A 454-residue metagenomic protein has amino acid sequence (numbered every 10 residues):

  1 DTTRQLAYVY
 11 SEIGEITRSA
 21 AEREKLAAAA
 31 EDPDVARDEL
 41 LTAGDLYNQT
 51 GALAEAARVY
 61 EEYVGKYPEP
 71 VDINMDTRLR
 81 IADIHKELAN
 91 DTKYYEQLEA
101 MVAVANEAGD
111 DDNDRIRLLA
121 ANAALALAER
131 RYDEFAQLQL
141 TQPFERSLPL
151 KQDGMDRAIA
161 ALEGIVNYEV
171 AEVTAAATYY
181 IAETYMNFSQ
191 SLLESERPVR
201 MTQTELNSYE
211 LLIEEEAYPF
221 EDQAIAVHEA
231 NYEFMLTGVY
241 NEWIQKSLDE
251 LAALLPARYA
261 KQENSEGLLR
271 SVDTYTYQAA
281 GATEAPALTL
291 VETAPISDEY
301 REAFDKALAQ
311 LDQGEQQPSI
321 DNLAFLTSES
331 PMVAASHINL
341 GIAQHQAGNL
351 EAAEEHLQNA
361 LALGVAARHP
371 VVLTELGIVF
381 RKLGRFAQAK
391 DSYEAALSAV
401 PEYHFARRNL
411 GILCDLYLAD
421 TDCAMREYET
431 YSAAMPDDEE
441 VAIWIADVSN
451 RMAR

Functional and structural regions predicted by a protein language model:
T2, A36-E39, I73, A175 (+4 more regions): TPR alpha-solenoid repeat register
Q5, E39-T42, R80, Y180 (+4 more regions): Canonical tetratricopeptide repeat
Y8, D45, D83, E129 (+7 more regions): Residue-level recognition of tetratricopeptide repeat
S11, N48, K86, L311 (+3 more regions): Position-specific recognition of the canonical hydrophobic site in helix A of tetratricopeptide repeat
P70, E172, E299, V333 (+3 more regions): Residue-level recognition of tetratricopeptide repeat
Q137, E145, T293-E329: Alpha-helical segment of the N-proximal tetratricopeptide repeat
A335-V400, F405: Alpha-helical adaptor scaffolds
